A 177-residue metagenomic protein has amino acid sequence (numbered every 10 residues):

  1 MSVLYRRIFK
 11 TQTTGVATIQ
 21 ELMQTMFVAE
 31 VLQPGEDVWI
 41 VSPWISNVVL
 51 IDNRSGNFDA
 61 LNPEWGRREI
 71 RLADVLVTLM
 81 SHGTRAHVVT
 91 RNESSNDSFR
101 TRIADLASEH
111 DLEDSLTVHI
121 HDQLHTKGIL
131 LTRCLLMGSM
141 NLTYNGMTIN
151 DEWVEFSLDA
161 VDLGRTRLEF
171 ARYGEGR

Functional and structural regions predicted by a protein language model:
M1-R177: PLD/PLD-like phosphodiesterase catalytic module centered on the HKD motif
